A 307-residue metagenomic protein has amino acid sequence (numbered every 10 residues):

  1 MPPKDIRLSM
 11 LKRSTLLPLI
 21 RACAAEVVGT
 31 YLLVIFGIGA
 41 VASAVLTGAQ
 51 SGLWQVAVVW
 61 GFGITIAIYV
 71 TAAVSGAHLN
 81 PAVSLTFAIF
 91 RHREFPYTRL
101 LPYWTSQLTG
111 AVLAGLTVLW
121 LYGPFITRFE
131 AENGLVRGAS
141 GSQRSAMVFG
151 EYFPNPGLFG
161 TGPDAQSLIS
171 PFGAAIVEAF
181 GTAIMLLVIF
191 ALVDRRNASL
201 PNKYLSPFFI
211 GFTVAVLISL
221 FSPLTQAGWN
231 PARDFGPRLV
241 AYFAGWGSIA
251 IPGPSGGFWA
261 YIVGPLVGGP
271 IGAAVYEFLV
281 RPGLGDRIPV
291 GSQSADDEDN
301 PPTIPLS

Functional and structural regions predicted by a protein language model:
M1-S307: Membrane-interface helix-loop junctions and terminal tails of multi-pass membrane proteins
